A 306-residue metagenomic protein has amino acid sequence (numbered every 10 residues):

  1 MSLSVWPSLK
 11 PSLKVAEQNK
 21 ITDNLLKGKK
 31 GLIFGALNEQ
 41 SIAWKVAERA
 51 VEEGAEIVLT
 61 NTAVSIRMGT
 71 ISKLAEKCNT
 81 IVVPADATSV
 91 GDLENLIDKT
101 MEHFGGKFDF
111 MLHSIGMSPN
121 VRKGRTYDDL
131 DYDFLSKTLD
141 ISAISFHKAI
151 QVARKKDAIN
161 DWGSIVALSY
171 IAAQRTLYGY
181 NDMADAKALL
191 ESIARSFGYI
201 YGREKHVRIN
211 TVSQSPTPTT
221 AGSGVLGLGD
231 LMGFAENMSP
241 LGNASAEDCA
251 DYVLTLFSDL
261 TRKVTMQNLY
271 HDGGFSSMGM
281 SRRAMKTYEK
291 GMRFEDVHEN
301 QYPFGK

Functional and structural regions predicted by a protein language model:
D23-L59: Canonical Rossmann dinucleotide-binding motif of NAD(H)/NADP(H)-dependent dehydrogenases/reductases, specifically
I33, L112, V166, I209-V212 (+3 more regions): Hydrophobic structural elements of the Rossmann-like NAD(P)H-binding subdomain that define the short-chain
G35-K45, G116-E204, S213-T219, E236 (+2 more regions): Catalytic loop of short-chain dehydrogenase/reductase
A55-I71: Conserved glycine-rich Rossmann-like NAD(P)H-binding loop of the short-chain dehydrogenase/reductase
S72-K73, E204, T211-S239, G279-K306: A glycine/serine/threonine-rich, flexible loop-to-helix segment that serves as the NAD(P) cofactor-binding "lid"
E76-K77, V83-T138, K155, I159-D161 (+3 more regions): Conserved mid-core segment of classical short-chain dehydrogenase/reductases
D92-N95, K137-V152, D248, T255 (+1 more regions): Conserved mid-core alpha-helix of short-chain dehydrogenase/reductase
I144, T211, G229-V264, L269-G273 (+1 more regions): C-terminal helical subdomain
